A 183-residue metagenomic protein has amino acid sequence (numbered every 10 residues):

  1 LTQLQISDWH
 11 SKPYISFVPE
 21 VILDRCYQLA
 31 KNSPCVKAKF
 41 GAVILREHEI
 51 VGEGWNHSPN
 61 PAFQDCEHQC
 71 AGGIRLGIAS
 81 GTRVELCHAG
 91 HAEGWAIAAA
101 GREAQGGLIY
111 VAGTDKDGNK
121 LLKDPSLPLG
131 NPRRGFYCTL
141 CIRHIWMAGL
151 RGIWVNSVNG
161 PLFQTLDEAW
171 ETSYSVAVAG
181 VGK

Functional and structural regions predicted by a protein language model:
L1-K183: Zinc-dependent deaminase catalytic domain
